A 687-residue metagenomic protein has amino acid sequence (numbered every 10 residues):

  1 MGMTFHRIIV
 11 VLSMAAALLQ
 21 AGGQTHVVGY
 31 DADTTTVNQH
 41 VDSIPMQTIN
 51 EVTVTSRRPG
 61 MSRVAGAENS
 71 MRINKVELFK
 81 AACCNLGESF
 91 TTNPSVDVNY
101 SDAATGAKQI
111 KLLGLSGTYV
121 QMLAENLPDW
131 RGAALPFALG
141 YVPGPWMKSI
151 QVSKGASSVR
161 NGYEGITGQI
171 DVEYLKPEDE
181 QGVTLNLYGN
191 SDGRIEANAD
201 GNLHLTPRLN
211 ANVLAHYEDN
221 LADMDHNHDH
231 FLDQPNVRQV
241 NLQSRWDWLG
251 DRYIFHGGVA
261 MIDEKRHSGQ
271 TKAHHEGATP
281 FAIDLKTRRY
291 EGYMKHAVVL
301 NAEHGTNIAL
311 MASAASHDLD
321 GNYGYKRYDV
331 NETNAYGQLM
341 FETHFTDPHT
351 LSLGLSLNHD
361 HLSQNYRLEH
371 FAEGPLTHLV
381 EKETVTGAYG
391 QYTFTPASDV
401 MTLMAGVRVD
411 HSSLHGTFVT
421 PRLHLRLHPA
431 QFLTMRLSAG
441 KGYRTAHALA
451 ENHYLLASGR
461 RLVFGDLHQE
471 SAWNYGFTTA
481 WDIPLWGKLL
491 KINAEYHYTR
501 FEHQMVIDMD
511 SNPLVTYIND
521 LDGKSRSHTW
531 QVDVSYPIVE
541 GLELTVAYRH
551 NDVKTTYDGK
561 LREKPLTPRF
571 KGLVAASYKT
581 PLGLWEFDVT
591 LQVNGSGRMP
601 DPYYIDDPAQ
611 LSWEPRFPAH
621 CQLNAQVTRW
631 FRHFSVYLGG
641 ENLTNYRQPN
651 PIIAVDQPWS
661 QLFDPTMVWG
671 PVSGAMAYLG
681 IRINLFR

Functional and structural regions predicted by a protein language model:
T25-V27, N220-N241, D247-I308, A314-E332: Flexible loop and strand-edge segments within Gram-negative outer membrane beta-barrel domains
D33, T48-A81, Q109, P128: N-terminal periplasmic "start-of-domain" segments of outer-membrane beta-barrel proteins
G87-P128: Extracytoplasmic beta-strand/coil segments of soluble accessory domains associated with Gram-negative outer-membrane
Q109, L127-K154: Short acidic/polar hinge/loop motifs at secondary-structure boundaries that mediate gating or recognition
Y141-G182: A beta-strand signature from Gram-negative outer-membrane beta-barrel systems, especially the internal plug domain
N307-G321, H428, R436, H468-R526: Membrane-embedded beta-barrel scaffold of Gram-negative outer-membrane proteins
P396-A397, Y496-R500, D520-Y604, R682-R687: Gram-negative outer-membrane beta-barrel transporters
L544, V593-Y604, T628-R687: C-terminal beta-signal and adjacent terminal beta-strands/loops of Gram-negative outer-membrane beta-barrel proteins
